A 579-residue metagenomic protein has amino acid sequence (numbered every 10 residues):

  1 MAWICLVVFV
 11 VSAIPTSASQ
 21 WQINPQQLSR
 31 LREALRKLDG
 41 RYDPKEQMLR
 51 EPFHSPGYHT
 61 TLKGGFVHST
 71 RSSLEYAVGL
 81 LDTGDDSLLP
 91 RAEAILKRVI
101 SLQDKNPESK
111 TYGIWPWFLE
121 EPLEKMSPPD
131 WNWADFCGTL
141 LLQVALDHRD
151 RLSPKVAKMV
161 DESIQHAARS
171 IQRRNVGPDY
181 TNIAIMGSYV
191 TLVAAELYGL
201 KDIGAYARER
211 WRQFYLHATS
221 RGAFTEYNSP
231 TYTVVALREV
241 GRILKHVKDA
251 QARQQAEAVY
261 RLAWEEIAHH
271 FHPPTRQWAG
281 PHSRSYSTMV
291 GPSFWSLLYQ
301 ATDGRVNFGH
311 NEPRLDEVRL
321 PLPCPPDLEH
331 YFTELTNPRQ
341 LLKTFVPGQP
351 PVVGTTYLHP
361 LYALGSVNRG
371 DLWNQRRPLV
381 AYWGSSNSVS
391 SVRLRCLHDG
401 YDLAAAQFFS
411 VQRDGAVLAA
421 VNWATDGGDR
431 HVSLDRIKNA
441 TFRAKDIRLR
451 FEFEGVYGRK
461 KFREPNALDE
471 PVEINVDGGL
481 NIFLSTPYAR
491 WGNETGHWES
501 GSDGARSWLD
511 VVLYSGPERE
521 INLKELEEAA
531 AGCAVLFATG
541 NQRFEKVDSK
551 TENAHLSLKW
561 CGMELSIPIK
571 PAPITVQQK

Functional and structural regions predicted by a protein language model:
A2-A13: Bacterial N-terminal signal peptides
S19-R98: Extreme N-terminal leader/anchor segments
S29-G57, G348-L372, R376, G384-Q407 (+3 more regions): Generic detector of solvent-exposed, compositionally biased contiguous segments
G65-V247: Aromatic-lined, polymer-binding surfaces characteristic of secreted/periplasmic polysaccharide-degrading enzymes
W211-A250, Q254, A258-E266, E527-K579: Signal peptide-directed secreted proteins
V247-S366: Carbohydrate-active enzyme catalytic cores, enriched for enzymes that act on polyanionic acidic polysaccharides
H310-L480, A489: Catalytic and substrate-binding regions of extracellular carbohydrate-active enzymes, especially polysaccharide lyases
A404-K579: Extended repeat-based interaction scaffolds and adjacent low-complexity, acidic/S/T/P-biased segments that form broad
